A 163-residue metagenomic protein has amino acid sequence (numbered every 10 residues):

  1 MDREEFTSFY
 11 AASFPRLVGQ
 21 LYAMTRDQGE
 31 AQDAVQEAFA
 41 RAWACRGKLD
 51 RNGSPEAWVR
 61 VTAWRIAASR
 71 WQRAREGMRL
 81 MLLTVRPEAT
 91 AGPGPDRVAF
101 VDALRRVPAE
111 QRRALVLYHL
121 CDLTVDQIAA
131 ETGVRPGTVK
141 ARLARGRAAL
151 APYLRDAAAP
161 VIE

Functional and structural regions predicted by a protein language model:
M1-G19, G29-Q32, W43: A short, charge-rich alpha-helical start-of-domain segment used by transcription regulators
E4, S8, R73-G77, M81-R105: Acidic, proline/glycine-rich intrinsically disordered inter-domain spacer in sigma factors
E4-E5, M81, A130-E131, A148-E163: C-terminal edge and immediately downstream basic/flexible tail or linker adjoining helix-turn-helix-like DNA-binding
S13, R142-R145, A149: Residues within the DNA-recognition helix of helix-turn-helix
L17, L21, A31-A42, T62 (+3 more regions): Short, small-hydrophobic-rich alpha-helical interface motif
A44, D50-R51, V61-L82, P93-D96 (+2 more regions): Arg/Lys-rich amphipathic alpha helix in sigma70-family domain 2
R105, A109, C121-T138, A149-P152: Helix-turn-helix DNA-binding module
A114-Y118: A short pre-motif secondary-structure segment
